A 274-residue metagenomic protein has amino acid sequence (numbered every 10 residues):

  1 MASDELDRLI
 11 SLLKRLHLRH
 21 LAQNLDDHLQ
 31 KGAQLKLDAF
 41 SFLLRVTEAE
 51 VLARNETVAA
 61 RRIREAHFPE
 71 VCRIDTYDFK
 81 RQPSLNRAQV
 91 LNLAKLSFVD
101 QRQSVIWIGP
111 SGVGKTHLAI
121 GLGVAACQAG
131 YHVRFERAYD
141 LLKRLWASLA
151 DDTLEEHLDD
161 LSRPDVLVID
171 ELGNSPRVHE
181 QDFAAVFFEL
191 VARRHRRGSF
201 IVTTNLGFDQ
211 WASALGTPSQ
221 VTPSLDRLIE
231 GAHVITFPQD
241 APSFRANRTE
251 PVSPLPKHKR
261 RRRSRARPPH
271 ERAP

Functional and structural regions predicted by a protein language model:
A2-D7: A conserved P-loop NTPase coupling/switch region
R8-S11, D27-K31, T76, S104-I108 (+2 more regions): Short hinge/gating elements
I10, K14, L18-P69: Interdomain "pre-motor" coupling segment immediately N-terminal to P-loop NTPase/helicase cores
L25, H132-E136, D140-D159, L172-P274: Replace "adjacent to P-loop NTPase cores in ATP/GTP-dependent enzymes" with "adjacent to NTP-binding cores
L44-S97, Q101-S104, P238, R245-S253: AAA+ P-loop ATPase motor domain of ring mechanoenzymes
L85-R163, A212-A214: Conserved P-loop
V166: Walker B motif beta-strand of ABC-family P-loop ATPases
